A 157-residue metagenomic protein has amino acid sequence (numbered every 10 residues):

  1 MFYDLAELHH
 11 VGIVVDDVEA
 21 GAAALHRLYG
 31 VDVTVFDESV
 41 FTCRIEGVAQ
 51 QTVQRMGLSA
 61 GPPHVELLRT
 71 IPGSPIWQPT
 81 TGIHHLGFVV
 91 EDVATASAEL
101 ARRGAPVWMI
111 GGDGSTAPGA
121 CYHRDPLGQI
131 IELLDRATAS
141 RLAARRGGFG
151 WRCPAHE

Functional and structural regions predicted by a protein language model:
Y3-L5, V14-G61, T95-P118, G148-H156: Core segments of cupin and vicinal oxygen chelate
L8-D16, G57-A60, I76-A94: Vicinal oxygen chelate
E38-I45, S74-I76, G82-I83: A cross-kingdom feature marking solvent-exposed beta-strand/loop segments within repeated, beta-rich binding/scaffold
Q51-V53, D125-G128: Short, low-order "capping/linker" segments at domain edges
L58-P62, Y122-L127, R136: Active-site beta-strand termini and strand-to-loop segments that position acidic
V65: Long, contiguous binding/interaction regions
P126-E157: Hydrophobic secondary-structure block in the mid-to-C-terminal portion of proteins
